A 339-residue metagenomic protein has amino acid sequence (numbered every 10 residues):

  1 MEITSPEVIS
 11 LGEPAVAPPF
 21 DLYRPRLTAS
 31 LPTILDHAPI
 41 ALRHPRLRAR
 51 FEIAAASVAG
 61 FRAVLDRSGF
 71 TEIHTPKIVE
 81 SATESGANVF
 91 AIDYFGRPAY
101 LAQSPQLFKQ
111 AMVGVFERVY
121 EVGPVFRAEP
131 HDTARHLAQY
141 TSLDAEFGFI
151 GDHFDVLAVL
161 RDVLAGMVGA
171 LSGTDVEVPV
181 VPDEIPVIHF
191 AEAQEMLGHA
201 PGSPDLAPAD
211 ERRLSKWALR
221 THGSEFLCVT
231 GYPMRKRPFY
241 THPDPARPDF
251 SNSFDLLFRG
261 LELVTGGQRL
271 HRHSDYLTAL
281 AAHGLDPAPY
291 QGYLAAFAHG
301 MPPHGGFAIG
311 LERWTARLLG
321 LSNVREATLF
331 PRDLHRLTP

Functional and structural regions predicted by a protein language model:
M1-S142, E146-G148, A316: Class II aminoacyl-tRNA synthetase-like tRNA-binding/catalytic domains
G12, F61-V64, S68, L164-D175 (+3 more regions): A generic secondary-structure signal for well-formed alpha-helical elements
L65, G69, A145, A193 (+2 more regions): Conserved hydrophobic/aromatic pocket- or pore-lining residues that grip, position, or stack substrates in active sites
A82-S85, V89, V159-R259, A282-A295 (+1 more regions): Metal-assisted phosphate- and nucleotidyl-transfer catalytic regions
E117-V119, Y140-S142, G223-F226, S251-S253 (+4 more regions): Active-site lining segments that contact anionic ligands and/or coordinate catalytic metals
E146-G148, R161, L257-H283: A hydrophobic, small-residue-rich beta->alpha segment in the mid-to-C-terminal subdomain of diverse proteins
G148-V156: Extended, domain-scale alpha-helical bundle/helix-rich regions
G267-P339: Active-site pocket scaffolds in enzymes
